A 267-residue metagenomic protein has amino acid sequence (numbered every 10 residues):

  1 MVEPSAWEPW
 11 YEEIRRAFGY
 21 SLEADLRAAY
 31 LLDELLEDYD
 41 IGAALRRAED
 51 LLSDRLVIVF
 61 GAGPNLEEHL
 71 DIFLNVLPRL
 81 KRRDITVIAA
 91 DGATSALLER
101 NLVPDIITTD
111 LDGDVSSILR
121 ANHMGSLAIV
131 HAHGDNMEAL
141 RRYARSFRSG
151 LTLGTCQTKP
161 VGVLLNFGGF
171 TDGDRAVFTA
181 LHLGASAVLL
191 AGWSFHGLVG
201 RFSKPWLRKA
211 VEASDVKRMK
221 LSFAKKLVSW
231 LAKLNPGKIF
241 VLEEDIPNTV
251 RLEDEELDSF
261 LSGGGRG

Functional and structural regions predicted by a protein language model:
M1-I72, L207-V211, M219-G267: N-terminal donor/sugar-recognition subdomains of glycan-related enzymes, prototypically the membrane-proximal stem
P4, E67-P78, A96-D105: Extended, folded domain segments that form the structural surfaces/walls around functional sites
L51-S53, R83-T86, G92-S186: Acidic/Gly/His-enriched mid-domain segments of enzyme catalytic cores or analogous surface patches that mediate
V59-P64, D172, A187-R201: Glycine-rich anion-binding loop/nest that anchors nucleotide
I72-K81, L102-V103, H123, A144-F147 (+2 more regions): Short, solvent-exposed amphipathic alpha-helical segments in soluble enzyme and RNA/protein-processing domains
R100-L102, L119-R120, G200-S203, L252-E253: Short acidic, glycine/serine/threonine-rich loops at helix termini
L151-L153, L190-H196, D215-V216, K220: Buried, small/hydrophobic-residue-enriched core segments of structured protein domains
F195-K217: Phosphate/ribose-phosphate-bearing ligand recognition and processing surfaces, centered on ADP-ribose/NAD(+/P+) systems
